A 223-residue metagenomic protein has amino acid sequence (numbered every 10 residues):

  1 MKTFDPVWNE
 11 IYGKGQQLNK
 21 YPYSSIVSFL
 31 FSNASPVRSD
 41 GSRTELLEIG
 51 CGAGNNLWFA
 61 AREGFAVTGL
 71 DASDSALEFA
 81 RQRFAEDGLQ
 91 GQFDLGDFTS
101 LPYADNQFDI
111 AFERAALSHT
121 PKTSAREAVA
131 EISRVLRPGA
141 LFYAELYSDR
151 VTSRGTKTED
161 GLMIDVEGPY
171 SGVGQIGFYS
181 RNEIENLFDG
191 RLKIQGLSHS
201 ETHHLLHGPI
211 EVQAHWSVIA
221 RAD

Functional and structural regions predicted by a protein language model:
M1-T44, G52-S100, S124-E127, L141-D223: Class I (Rossmann-like) S-adenosyl-L-methionine-dependent methyltransferase catalytic domain, capturing the SAM-binding
E48: Class I SAM-dependent methyltransferase core
T99-A111: A short acidic, Gly/Pro-enriched loop at the edge of an enzyme's catalytic core that lines a small-molecule cofactor
D109-S124: A short SAM/SAH-binding and catalytic strip from SAM-dependent methyltransferases
L117, G139-L141: Intrinsic-disorder/low-complexity, polar/charged segments enriched in Ser/Thr/Lys/Arg/Asp/Glu/Gln
R126-P138: A short glycine-rich, Lys/Arg-flanked "PGG" loop and its adjoining helix->strand segment in the class I
